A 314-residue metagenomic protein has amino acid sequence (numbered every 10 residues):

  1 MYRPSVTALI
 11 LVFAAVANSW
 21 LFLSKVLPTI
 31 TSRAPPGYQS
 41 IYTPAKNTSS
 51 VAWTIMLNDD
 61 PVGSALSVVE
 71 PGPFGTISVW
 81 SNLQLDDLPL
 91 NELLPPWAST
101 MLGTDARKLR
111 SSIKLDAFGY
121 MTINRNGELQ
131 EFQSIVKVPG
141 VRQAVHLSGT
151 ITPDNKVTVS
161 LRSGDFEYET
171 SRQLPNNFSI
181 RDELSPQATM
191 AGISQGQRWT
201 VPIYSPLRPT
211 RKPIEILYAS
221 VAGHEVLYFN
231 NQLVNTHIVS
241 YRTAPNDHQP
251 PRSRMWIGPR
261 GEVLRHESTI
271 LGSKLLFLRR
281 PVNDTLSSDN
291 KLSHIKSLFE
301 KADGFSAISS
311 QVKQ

Functional and structural regions predicted by a protein language model:
Y2-N155, L161-R172, G192-Q314: Acidic, serine/threonine-rich low-complexity disordered tracts
E167-T189: Short helix-loop boundary/capping segments
